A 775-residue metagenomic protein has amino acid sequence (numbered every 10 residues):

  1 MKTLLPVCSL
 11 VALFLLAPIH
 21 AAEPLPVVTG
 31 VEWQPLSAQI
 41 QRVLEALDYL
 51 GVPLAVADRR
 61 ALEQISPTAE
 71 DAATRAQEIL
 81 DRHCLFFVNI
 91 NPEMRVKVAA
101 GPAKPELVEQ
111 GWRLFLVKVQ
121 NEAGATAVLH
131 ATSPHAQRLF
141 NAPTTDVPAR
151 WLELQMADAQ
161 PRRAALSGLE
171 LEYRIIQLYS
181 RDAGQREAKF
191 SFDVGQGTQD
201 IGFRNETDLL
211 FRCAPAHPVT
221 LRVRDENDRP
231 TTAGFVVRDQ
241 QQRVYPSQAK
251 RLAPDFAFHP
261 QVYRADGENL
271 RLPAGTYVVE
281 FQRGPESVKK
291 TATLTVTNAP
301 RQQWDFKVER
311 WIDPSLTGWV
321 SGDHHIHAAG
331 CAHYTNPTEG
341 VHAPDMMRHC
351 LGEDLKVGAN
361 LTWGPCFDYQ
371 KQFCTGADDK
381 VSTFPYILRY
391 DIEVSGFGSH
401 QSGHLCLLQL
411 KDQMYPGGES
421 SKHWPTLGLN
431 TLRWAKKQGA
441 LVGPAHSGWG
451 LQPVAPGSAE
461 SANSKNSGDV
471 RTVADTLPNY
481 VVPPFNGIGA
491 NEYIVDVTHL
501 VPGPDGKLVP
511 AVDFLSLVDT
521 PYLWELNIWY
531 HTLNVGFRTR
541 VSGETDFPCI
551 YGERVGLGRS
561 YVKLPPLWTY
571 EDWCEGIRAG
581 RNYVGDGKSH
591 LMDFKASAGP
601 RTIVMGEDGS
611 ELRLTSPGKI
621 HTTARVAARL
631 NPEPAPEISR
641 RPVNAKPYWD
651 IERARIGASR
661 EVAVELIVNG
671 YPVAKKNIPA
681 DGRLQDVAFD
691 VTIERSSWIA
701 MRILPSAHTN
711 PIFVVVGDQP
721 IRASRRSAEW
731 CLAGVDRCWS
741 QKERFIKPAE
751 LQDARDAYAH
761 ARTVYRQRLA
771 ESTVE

Functional and structural regions predicted by a protein language model:
M1-L4: Positively charged n-region of N-terminal signal peptides that target proteins for export
P6-P18: Bacterial N-terminal signal peptides
I19-P24: Boundary at the C-terminal end of the N-terminal hydrophobic targeting segment
T29, W33-P35, R42, V52 (+8 more regions): Long, low-hydrophobicity ectodomains and other hydrophilic envelope-associated domains
P35-E45, A57-Q64, D71, R75 (+7 more regions): Extracytoplasmic/secreted proteins, especially bacterial periplasmic and envelope-associated proteins
R113, K118, P134-P218, R222 (+2 more regions): Long luminal/extracellular ectodomains of secretory-pathway precursor proteins
Q160, A165-Y173, D182-N205, A214-A216 (+9 more regions): C-terminal functional module detector
E286, K290, L316-V541, Y551: Catalytic cores of extracellular degradative/oxidative enzymes
